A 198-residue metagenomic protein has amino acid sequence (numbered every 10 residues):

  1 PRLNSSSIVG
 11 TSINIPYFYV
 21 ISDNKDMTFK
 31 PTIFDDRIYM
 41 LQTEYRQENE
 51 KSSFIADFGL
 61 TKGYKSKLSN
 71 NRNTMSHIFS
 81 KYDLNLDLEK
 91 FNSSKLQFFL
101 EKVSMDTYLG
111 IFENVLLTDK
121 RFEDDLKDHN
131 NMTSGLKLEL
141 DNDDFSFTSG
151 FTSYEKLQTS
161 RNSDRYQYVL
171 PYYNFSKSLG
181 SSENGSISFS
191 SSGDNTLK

Functional and structural regions predicted by a protein language model:
P1-K198: Outer-membrane beta-barrel proteins and related beta-barrel translocases across Gram-negative bacteria
